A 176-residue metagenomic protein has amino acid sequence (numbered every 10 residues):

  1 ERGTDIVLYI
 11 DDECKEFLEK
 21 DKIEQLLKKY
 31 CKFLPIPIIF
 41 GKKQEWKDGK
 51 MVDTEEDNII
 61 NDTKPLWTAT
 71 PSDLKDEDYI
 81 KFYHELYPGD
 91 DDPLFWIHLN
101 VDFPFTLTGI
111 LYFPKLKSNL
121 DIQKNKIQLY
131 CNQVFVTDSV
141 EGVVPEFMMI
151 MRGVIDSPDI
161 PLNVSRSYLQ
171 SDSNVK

Functional and structural regions predicted by a protein language model:
E1-L8, E16: Flexible, glycine-/charge-rich segments associated with ATP-binding catalytic modules
D11-E16, D21-K176: GHKL/Bergerat-fold ATPase module in large chromosome/replication-associated machines
